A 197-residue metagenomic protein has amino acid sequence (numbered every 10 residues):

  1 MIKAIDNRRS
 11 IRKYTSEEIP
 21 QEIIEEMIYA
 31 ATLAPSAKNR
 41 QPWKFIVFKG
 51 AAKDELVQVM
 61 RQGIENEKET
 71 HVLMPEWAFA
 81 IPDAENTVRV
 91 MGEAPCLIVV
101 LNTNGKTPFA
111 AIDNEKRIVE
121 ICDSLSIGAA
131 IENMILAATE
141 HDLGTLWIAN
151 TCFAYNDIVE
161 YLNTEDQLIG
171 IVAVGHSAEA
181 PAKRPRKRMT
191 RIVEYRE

Functional and structural regions predicted by a protein language model:
M1-E18, E22-Y29: Short acidic N-proximal helix/loop "leader" segments that mark the beginning of a domain or an inter-domain linker
K3-I11, Q167-E197: C-terminal helix-cap and adjacent tail motif
I23, G50, V57, D157-I158 (+1 more regions): Short Asp/Glu-rich motifs
E26-M27, A31, I98, N104 (+2 more regions): Small-aliphatic-rich amphipathic alpha-helix that forms the alpha element of a beta-alpha
P35-N39: Glycine-rich phosphate/pyrophosphate-binding beta-alpha loops
P42-W43, A94-L97, I169: Short, surface-exposed beta-edge/turn micro-motifs
V47-I127: Glycine/small-residue-rich phosphate/adenosyl-binding loop
G63-I64, V99, Y155-G175: Short, conserved aromatic-histidine micro-motifs
